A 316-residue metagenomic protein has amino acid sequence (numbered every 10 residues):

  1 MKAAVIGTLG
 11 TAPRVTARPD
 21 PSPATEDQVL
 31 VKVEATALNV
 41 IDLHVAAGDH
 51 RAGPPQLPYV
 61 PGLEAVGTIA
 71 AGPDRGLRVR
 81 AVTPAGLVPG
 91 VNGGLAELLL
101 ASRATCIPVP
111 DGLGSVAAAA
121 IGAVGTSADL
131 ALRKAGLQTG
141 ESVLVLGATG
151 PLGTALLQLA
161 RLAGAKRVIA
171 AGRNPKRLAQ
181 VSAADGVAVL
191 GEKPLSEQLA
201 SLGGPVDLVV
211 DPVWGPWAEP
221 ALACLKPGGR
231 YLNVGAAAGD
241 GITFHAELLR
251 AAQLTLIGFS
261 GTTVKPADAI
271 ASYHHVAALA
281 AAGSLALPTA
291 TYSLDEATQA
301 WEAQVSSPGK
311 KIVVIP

Functional and structural regions predicted by a protein language model:
M1, A267-P316: C-terminal hydrophobic helical "lid"/dimerization subdomain of Rossmann-like NAD(P)H-dependent oxidoreductases
P21-L38, D49-L87: Glycine-rich beta-strand-centered segment in the early N-terminal region that forms part of a ligand/cofactor-binding
R80, V209-V210, L232: N-terminal Rossmann-like NAD(P) cofactor-binding module of classical short-chain dehydrogenase/reductase
V82-G147: NAD(P)H dinucleotide-binding glycine-rich loop of Rossmann-like/cofactor-binding domains, especially the beta1-alpha1
G90, A165, P216-S284, P316: Glycine-rich phosphate-binding loop and adjacent beta-alpha segment of Rossmann(oid) nucleotide-cofactor-binding
A118-E192: Mid-domain Rossmann-like dinucleotide-binding core that forms the NAD(H)/NADP(H) cofactor-binding site
G147-A148, V213, A236: NAD(P)H cofactor-binding loop motif with strongest signal on the N-terminal glycine-rich segment
P194-G204: Short amphipathic alpha-helix with an adjacent loop that forms part of the alpha/beta core around
